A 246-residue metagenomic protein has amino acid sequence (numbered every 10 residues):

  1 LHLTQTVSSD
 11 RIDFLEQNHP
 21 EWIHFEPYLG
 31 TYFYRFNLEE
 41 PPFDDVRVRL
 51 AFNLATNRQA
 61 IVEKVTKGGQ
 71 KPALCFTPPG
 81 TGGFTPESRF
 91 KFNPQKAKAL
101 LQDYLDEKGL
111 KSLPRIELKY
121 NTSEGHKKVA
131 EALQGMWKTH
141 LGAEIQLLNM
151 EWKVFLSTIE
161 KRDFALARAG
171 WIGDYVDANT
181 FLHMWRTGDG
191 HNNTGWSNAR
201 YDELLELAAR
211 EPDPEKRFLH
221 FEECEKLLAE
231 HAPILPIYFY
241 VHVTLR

Functional and structural regions predicted by a protein language model:
L1-E40, E63: Extracellular/periplasmic solute-recognition and catalytic clefts
V7, D103-G173, P214: Ligand/substrate-recognition segments at binding pockets and active sites
R11-F25, K161-F164, D177-N192: Ligand-binding "clamshell"
R11-I12, V48, I61, L133 (+1 more regions): Short, hydrophobic alpha-helical packing/hinge segments within bilobed ligand-binding/sensory domains
I23-F36, G80, R186-E203: Periplasmic-binding protein-like
L29-L74, P94, S112-H126, P212-E230: Alpha-helical secondary-structure segments
F43, P72-Y104, T122-K128: Structural transition elements
A143-F155, E160, T180-R246: Extracytoplasmic/peripheral linker and loop segments enriched in polar/acidic and small residues with frequent Thr/Pro
